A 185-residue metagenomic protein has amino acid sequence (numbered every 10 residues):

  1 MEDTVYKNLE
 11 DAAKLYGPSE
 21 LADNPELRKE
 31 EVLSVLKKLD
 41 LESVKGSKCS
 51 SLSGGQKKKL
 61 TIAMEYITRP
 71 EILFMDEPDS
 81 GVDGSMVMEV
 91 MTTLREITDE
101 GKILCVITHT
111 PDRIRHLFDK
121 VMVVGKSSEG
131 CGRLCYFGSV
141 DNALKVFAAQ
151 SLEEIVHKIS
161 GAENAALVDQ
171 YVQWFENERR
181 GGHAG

Functional and structural regions predicted by a protein language model:
T4, S53: ABC transporter NBD signature
D11, Y16, E20-E31, K45 (+3 more regions): Topological signature of polytopic alpha-helical transporters
K48-L52: Conserved ABC ATPase signature
E65-Y66: ABC ATPase C-loop
R69: Conserved catalytic motifs of ABC-family nucleotide-binding domains
L73-D76: Catalytic Walker B motif of ABC-type/P-loop ATPase nucleotide-binding domains
V87-E100: Helical segment within the ABC ATPase nucleotide-binding domain
I107-H109: H-loop/switch region of ABC-family ATPase nucleotide-binding domains
